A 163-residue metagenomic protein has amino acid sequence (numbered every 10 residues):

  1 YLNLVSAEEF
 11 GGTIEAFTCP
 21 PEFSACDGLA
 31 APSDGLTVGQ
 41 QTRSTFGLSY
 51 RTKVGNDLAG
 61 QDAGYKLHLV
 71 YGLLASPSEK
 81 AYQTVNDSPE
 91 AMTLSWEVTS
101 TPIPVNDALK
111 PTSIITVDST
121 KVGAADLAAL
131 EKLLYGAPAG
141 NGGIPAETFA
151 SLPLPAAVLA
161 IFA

Functional and structural regions predicted by a protein language model:
Y1-A163: Signature of extracytoplasmic/envelope-associated structural regions
